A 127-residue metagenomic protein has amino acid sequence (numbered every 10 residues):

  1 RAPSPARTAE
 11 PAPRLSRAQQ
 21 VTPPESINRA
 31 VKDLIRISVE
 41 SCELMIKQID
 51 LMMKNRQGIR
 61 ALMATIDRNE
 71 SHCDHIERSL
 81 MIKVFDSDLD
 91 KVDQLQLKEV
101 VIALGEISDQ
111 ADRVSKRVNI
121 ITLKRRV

Functional and structural regions predicted by a protein language model:
R1-V127: Cytosolic, long alpha-helical scaffolding segments
